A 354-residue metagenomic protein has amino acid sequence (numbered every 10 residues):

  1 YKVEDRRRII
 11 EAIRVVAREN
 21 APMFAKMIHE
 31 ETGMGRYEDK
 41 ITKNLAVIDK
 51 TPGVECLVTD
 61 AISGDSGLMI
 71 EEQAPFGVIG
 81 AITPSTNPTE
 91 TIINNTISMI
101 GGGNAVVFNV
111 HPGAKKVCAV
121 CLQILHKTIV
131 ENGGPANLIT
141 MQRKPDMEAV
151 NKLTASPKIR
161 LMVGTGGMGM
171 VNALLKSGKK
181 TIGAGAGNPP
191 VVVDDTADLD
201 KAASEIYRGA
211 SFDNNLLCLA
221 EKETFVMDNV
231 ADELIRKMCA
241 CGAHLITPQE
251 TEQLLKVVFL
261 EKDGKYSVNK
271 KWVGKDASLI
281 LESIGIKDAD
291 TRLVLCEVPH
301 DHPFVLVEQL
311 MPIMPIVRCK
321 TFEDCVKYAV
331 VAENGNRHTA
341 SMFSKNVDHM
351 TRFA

Functional and structural regions predicted by a protein language model:
Y1-I70, S98, A240: N-terminal Rossmann-like NAD(P)+-binding subdomain of aldehyde/semialdehyde dehydrogenases
Y1-K2, I13-A21, A25-I28, T32 (+10 more regions): Structural signal for hydrophobic packing residues in well-ordered secondary-structure cores of soluble enzyme domains
E4, R8, E19, M23 (+19 more regions): Conserved active-site and cofactor/substrate-binding residues in soluble primary-metabolism enzymes
T59-K201: Rossmann-like NAD(P) dinucleotide-binding subdomain of oxidoreductase/dehydrogenase enzymes
I93, G101, V171-H300: ALDH superfamily catalytic-core signature
A136, S156, A184-A186, L217-A220 (+2 more regions): Short glycine-enriched loop/turn motifs at secondary-structure junctions
I286-A354: Conserved C-terminal structural/oligomerization subdomain of aldehyde/semialdehyde dehydrogenase
